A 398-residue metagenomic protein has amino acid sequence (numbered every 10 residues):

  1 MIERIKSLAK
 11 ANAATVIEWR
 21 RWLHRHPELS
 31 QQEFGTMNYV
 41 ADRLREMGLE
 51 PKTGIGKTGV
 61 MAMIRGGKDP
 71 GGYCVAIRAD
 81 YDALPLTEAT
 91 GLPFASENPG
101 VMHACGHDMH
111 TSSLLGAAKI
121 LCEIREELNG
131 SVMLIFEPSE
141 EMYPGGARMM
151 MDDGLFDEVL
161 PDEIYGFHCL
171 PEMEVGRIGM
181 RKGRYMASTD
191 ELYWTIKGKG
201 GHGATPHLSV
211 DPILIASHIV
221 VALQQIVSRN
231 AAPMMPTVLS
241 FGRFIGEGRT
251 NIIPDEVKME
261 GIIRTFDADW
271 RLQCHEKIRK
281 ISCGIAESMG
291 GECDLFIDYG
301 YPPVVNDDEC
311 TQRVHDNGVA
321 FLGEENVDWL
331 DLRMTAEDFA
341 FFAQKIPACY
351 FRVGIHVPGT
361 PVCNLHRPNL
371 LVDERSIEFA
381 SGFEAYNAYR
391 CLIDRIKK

Functional and structural regions predicted by a protein language model:
M1, N12-T15, W19, Q32-R43 (+19 more regions): General structural feature for long, well-ordered alpha-helical segments within catalytic domains of soluble enzymes
I2-H103, D108, S112-L115, K119-N129: Acidic/His- and Gly-rich active-site-bordering loop/insert found across diverse amide/peptide-bond hydrolases
L23, A62, I77, H107 (+8 more regions): Divalent metal-coordination and catalytic microenvironments
H26-Q31, A83-P85, M142, E247-T250 (+1 more regions): Short, small-residue-enriched loops and turns at beta-alpha junctions that line or gate enzyme active sites
A76-R78, L192-W194, Y350-H356: Non-cysteine beta-strand/loop elements that form the S-adenosyl-L-methionine
L84-L86, T90-M102, M109, L121-P254 (+1 more regions): Histidine/acidic-residue-rich, glycine-tolerant segments that coordinate divalent metal ions
S217-K398: Metal-dependent amide/peptide-bond hydrolase catalytic core, centered on the "pita-bread" metallohydrolase fold
